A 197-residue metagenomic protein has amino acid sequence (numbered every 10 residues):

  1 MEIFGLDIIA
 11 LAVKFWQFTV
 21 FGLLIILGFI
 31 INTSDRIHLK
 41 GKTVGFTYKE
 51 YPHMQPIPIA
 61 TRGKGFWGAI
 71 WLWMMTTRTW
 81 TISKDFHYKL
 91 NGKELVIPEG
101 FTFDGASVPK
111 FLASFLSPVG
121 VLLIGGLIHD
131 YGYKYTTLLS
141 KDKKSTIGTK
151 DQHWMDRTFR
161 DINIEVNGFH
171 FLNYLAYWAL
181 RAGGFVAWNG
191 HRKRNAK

Functional and structural regions predicted by a protein language model:
E2-K197: Extended terminal accessory/targeting regions
